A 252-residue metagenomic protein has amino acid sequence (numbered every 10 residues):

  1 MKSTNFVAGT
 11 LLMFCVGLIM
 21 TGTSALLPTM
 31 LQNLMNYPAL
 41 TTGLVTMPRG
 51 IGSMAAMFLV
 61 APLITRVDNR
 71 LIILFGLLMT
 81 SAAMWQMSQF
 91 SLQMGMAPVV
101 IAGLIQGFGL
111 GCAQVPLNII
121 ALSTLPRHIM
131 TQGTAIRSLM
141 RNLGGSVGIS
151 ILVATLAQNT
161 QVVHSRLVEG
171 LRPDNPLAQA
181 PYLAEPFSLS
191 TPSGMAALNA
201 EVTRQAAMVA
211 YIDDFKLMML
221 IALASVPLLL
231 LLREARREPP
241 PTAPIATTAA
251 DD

Functional and structural regions predicted by a protein language model:
M1-V162: 12-transmembrane solute porter fold
R137-E234, P239-P240, P244-D252: Hydrophobic transmembrane architecture of multi-pass small-molecule transporters
